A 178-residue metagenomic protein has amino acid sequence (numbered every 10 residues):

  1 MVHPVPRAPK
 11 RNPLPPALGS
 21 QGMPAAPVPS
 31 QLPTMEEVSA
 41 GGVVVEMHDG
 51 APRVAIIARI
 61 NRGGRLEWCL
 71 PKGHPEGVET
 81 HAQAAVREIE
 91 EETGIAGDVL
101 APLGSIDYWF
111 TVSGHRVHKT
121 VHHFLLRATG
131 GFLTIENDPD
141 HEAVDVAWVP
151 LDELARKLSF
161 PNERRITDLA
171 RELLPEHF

Functional and structural regions predicted by a protein language model:
M1-P16: Long, low-complexity intrinsically disordered regions
P9-R11, P71, H118: Generic cytosolic/nucleocytoplasmic N-terminal low-complexity/intrinsically disordered segments
N12-L70: N-terminal strand-loop-strand
L66-C69, V144-A147, D168: A short, polar/proline- and glycine-enriched secondary-structure boundary/capping micro-motif
P75-R165, H177: Unchanged
L169-H177: C-terminal alpha-helix
